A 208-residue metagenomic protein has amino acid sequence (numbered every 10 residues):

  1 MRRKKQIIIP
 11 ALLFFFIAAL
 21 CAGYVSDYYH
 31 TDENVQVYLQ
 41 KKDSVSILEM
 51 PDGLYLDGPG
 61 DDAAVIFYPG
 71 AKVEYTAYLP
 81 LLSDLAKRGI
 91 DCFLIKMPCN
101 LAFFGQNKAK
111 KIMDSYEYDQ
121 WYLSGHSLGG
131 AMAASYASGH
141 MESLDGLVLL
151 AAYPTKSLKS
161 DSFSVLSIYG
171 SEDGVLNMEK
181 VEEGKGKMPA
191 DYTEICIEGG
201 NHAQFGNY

Functional and structural regions predicted by a protein language model:
M1-I17: N-terminal Sec-pathway targeting helices
D62-G70: Short beta-strand element of the alpha/beta-hydrolase
L81, L176-K187: Short alpha-helix in the alpha/beta-hydrolase fold that links the catalytic acid
L82-A102: Conserved alpha/beta-hydrolase
S124-A133: Gly/Ala-rich beta-loop-alpha elbow adjacent to hydrolase catalytic centers
D161, S167-Y169, D173: Short beta-strand/loop motif that positions the catalytic acidic residue of the alpha/beta-hydrolase fold
M188-Y208: Catalytic histidine neighborhood in serine/cysteine hydrolases with alpha/beta-hydrolase-type architecture
